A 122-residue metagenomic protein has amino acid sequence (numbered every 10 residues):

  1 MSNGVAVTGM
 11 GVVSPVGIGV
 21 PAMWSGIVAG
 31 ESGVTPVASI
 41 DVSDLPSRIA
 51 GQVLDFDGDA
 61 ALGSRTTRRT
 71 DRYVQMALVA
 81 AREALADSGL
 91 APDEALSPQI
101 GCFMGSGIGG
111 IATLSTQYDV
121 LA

Functional and structural regions predicted by a protein language model:
M1-A122: Conserved "HGTGT" condensation-loop signature of ketosynthase/thiolase-family condensing enzymes that catalyze
